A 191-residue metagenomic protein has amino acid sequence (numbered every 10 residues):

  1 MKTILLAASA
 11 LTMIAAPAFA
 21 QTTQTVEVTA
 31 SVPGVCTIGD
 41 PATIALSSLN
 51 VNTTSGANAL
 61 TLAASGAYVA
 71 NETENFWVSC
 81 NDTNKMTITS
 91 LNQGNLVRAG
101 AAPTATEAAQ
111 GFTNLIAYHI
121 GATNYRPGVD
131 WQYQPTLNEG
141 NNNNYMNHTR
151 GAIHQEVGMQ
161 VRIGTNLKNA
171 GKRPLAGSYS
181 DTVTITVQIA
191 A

Functional and structural regions predicted by a protein language model:
M1-I4: Positively charged n-region of N-terminal signal peptides that target proteins for export
L6-A7, T25: Generic early N-terminus positional signal peaking at residue ~5-7
A7-A8, A18: Cleavable N-terminal signal peptides
I14-A20: Sec/Tat signal peptide C-region and signal peptidase I cleavage site
Q21-A117, Y145-A191: N-terminal small/polar-rich segments of proteins
T106-E139: Extracellular/luminal beta-rich ligand-recognition and adhesion surfaces characterized by aromatic-Gly/Pro-enriched
